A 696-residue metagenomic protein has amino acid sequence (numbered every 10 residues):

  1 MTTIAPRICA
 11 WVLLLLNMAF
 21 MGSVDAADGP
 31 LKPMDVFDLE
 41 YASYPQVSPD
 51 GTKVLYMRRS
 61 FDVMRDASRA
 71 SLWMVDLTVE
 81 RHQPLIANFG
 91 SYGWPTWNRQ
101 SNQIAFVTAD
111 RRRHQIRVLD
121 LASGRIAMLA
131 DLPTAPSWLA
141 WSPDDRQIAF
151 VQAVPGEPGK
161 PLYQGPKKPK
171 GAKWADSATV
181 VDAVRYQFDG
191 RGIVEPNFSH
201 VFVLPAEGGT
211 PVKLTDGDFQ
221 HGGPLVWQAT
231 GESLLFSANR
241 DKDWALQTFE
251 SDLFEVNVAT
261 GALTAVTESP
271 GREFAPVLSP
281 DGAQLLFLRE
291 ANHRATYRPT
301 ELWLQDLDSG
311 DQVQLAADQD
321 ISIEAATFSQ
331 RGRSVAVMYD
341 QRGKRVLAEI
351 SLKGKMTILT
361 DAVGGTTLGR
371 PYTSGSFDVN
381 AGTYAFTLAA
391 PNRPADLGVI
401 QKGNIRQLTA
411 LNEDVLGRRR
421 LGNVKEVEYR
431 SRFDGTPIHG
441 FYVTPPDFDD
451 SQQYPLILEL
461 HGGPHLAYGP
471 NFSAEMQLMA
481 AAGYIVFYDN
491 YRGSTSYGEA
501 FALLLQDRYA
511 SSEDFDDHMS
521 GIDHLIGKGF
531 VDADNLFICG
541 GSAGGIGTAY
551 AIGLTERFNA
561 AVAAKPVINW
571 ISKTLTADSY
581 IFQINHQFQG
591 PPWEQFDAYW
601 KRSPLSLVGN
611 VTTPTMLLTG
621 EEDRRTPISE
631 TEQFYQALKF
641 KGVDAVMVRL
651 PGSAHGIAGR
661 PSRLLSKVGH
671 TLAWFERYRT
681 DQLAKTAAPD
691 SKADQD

Functional and structural regions predicted by a protein language model:
Q46, A149-V151, W174, A178-D182 (+7 more regions): Non-catalytic accessory segments flanking enzyme active sites
P49-D50, R99-Q100, P143-D144, A229-T230 (+3 more regions): Residue-level detector of Asp-centered blade-edge/turn motifs that repeat once per structural unit in beta-propeller
G51-V54, I104-A105, I148-A149, L234 (+3 more regions): Hydrophobic beta-strand positions that form the internal "hydrophobic ladder" of WD40/Gbeta-like beta-propeller blades
R58-S71, L85-Y92, V107-R117, L132-S137 (+10 more regions): A flexible loop/linker signature enriched in serine peptidases of the S9 family
D76-E80, D120-G124, P205-G209, N257-G261 (+3 more regions): Short loop/turn segments that connect beta-strands within beta-propeller blades
K242, L411-D534, G541, L575-F582: Cap/lid segment of the alpha/beta-hydrolase catalytic domain
Y488-D696: Active-site-proximal cap/loop segments of hydrolase catalytic domains
